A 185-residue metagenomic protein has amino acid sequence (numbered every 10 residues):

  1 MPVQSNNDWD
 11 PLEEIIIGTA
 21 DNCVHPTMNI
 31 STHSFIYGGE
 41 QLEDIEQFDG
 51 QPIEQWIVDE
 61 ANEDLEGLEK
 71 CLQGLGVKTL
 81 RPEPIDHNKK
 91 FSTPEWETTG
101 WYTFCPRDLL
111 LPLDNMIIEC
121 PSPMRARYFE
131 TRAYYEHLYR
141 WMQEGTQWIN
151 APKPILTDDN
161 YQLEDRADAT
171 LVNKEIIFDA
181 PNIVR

Functional and structural regions predicted by a protein language model:
M1-R185: The feature marks the mature, well-folded catalytic cores of soluble enzymes
